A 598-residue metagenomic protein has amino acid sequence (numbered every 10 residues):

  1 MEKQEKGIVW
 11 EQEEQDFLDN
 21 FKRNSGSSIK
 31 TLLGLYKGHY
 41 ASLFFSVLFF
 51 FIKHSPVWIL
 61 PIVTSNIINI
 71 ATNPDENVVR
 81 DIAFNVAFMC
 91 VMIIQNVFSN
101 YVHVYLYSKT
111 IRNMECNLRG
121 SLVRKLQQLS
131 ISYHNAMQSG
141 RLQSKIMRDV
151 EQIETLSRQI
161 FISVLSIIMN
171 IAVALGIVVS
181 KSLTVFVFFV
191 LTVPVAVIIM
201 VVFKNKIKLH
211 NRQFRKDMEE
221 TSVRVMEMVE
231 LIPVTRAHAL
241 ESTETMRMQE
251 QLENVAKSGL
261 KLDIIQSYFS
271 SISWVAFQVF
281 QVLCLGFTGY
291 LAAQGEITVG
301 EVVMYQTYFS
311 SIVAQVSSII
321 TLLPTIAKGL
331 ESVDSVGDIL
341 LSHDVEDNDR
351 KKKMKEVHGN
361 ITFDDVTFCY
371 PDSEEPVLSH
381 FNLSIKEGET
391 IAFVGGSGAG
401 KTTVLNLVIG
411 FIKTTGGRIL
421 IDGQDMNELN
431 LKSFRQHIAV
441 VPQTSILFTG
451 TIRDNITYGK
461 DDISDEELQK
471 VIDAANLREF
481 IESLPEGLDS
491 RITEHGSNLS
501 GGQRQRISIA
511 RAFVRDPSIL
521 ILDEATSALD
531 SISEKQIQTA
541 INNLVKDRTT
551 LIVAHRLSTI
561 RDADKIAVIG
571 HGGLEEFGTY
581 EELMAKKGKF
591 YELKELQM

Functional and structural regions predicted by a protein language model:
M1-V57, T72-N85, H103-Y107, I111 (+10 more regions): Membrane-integrated ABC transporters
S28, Y36, Y107, I111 (+2 more regions): Juxtamembrane loop-to-helix connectors within ABC transporter transmembrane domains
L43-S99, V179-T184, G295-V299: Transmembrane helix-loop-helix hairpins at lipid-water interfaces of multipass membrane proteins, especially the type-1
I59-N66, M92-Q95, F161-K204, L260-Q306: A hydrophobic transmembrane-helix motif
N135-G140, Q213-K261, K352: Loop segments that connect adjacent transmembrane helices in multi-pass transporters
D217, P233, L240, I264 (+1 more regions): Cytosolic ends of transmembrane helices, especially the final helix of ABC transmembrane type-1 domains
K355-M598: ABC-type nucleotide-binding domain
